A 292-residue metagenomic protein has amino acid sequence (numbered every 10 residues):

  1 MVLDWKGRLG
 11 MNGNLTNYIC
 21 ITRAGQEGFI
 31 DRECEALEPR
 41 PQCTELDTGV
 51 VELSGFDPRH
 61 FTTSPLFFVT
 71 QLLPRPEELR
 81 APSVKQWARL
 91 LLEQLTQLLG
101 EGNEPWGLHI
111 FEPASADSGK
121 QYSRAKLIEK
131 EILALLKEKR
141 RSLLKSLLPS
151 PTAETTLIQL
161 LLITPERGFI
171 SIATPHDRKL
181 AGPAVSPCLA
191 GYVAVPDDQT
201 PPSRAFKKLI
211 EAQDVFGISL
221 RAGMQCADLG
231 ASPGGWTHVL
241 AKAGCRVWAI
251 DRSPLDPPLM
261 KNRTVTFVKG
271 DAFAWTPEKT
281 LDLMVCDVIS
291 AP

Functional and structural regions predicted by a protein language model:
D4-P292: SAM-dependent transferase fold signal centered on methyltransferase-like domains, encompassing both Class I
